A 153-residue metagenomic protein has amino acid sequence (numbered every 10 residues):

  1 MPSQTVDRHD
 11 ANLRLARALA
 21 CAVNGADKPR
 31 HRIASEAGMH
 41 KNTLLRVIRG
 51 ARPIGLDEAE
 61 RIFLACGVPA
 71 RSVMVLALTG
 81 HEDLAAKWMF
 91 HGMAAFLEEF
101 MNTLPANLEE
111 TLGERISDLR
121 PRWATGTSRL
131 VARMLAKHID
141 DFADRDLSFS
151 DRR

Functional and structural regions predicted by a protein language model:
M1-K28, R152: A short, Lys/Arg-rich alpha-helix, primarily the initiator
M1-Q4, L76-L112: Short, charged recognition helix plus adjacent turn of helix-turn-helix-like nucleic-acid-binding domains
A11-L15, M39, I54: Alpha-helix N-cap/N′ positions at the starts of helices
C21, G25-R46: Short alpha-helical DNA-recognition segment
K28-P29, I54-D57: Residue-level signal for the short linker/turn that defines the boundary of a DNA-recognition helix
D57-V73: DNA major-groove recognition helix of helix-turn-helix/homeodomain DNA-binding modules
S117-R153: Mid-protein regulatory/catalytic core that forms ligand/cofactor-binding pockets and protein-protein interaction
